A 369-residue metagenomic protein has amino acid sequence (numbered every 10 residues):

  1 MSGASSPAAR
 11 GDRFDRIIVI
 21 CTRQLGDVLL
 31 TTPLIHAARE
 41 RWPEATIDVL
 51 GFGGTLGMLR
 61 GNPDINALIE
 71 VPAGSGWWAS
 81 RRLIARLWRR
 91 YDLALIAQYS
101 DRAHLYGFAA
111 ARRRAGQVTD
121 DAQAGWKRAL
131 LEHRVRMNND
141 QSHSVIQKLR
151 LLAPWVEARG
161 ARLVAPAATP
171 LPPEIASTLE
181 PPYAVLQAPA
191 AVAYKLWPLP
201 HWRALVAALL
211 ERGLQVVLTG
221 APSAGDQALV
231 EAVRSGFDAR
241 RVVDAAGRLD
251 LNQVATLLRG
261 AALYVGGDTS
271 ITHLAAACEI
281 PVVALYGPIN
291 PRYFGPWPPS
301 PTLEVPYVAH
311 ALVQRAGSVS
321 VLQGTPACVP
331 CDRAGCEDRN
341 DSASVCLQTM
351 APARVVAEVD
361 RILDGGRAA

Functional and structural regions predicted by a protein language model:
M1-A369: Catalytic machinery of carbohydrate-active enzymes, primarily nucleotide-sugar-dependent glycosyltransferases
